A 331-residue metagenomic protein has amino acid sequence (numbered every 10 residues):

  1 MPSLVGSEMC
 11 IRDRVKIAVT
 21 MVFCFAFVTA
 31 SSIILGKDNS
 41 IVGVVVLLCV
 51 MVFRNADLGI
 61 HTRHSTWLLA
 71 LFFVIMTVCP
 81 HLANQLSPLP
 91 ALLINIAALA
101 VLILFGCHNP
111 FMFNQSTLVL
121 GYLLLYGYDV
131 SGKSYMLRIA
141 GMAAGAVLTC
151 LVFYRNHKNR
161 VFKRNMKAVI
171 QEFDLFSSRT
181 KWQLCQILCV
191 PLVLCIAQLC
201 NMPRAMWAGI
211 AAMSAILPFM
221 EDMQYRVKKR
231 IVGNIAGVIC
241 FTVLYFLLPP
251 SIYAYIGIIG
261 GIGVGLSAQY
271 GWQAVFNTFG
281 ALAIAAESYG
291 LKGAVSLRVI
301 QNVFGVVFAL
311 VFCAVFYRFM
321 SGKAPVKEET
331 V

Functional and structural regions predicted by a protein language model:
M1-I11: Single conserved hydrophobic/aromatic residue that forms the stacking wall/gate of nucleotide- or nucleobase-binding
M21, F25-T29, I33, L69-H81 (+11 more regions): Transmembrane alpha-helical segments of multi-pass membrane transport proteins and ion-pumping complexes
M21-F25, D38-D57, L93-S131, A146 (+2 more regions): Pore- and pathway-forming membrane helices of multi-pass small-molecule/ion transporters and channels
A30-V45, C79-I96, I196, C200-A208 (+1 more regions): Structural signature of hydrophobic alpha-helical transmembrane segments
R63-F72, P110-G121, K228-A236, G280: Cytoplasmic-side transmembrane-helix entry/capping segments in multi-pass membrane proteins
P80-Q171, L175: Membrane-interface helix-loop-helix junctions at boundaries between adjacent transmembrane segments
I170-C195: Membrane-water interface at loop-to-transmembrane-helix junctions
P191-L248: Transmembrane helical segments that form the transport core of multi-pass membrane transport proteins
